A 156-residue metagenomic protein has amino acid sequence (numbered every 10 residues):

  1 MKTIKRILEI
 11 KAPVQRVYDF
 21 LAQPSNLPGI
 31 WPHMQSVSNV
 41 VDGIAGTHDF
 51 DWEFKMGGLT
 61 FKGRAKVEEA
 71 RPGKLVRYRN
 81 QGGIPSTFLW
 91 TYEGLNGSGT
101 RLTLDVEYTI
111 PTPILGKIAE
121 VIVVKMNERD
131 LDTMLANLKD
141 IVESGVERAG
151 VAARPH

Functional and structural regions predicted by a protein language model:
M1-A45, N137-D140, A153-H156: Hydrophobic ligand-binding cavity/cleft-lining segments
T3-K5, T60-R64, P85-L89, R101: Short, surface-exposed coil-to-beta transition loops
V14, D42-A45, E68-G73, T91-R101: A short, structured loop/turn motif at beta-sheet edges
R16-L21, L27, F50, V67 (+3 more regions): Hydrophobic pocket/interface hotspot
D49-K55, V76-G82: Short beta-strand segments that buttress and anchor functional surface loops
K55-K62, I110-I114: Short, cysteine-centered beta-strand-loop-beta hairpins and adjacent loop/turn segments enriched in charged/polar
F61-R79: Helix-adjacent hinge/juxtasegments
R79-T133, D140, A149-V151: Beta-strand/loop substructures that line and gate deep hydrophobic ligand-binding cavities in soluble
